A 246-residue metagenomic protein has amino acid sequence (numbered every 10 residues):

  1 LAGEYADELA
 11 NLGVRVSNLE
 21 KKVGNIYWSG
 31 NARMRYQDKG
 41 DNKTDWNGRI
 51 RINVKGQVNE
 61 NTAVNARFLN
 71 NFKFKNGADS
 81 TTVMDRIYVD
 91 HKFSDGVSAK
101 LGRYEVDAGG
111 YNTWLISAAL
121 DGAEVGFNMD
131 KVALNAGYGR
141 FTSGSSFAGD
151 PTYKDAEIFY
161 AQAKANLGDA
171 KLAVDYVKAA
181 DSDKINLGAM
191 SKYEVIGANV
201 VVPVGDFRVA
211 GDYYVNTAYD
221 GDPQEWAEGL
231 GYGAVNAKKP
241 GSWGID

Functional and structural regions predicted by a protein language model:
L1-V106, W114-I116, A123-L134, K164-N166 (+4 more regions): Beta-barrel outer-membrane channel/assembly domains of diderm bacteria
I50, K238-K239, W243: Bulky hydrophobic/aromatic packing residues
Y104-N112, G137-A161, A165-I196, Y214-E228 (+1 more regions): Outer-membrane beta-barrel translocator/channel fold
D169-L172, D206-V209, K238-K239: Short, structured loop/turn "capping" segments at alpha-beta junctions
